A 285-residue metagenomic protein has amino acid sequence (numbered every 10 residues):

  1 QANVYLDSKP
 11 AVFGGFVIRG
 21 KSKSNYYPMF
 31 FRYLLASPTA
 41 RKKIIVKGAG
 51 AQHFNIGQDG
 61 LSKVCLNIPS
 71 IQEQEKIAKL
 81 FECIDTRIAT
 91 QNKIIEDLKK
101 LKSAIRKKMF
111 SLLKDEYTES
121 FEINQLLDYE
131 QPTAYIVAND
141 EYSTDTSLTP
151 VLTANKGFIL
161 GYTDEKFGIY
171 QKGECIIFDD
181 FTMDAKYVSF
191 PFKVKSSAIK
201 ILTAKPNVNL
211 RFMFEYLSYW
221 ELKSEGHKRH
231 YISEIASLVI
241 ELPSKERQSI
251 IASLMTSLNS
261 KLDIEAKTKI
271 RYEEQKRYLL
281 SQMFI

Functional and structural regions predicted by a protein language model:
Q1-A36, T153-S218, I232-A236: A short beta-sheet element
P10-F16, R41, A49-Q72, K193-K200 (+1 more regions): A short glycine-rich beta-alpha junction/loop motif
L35, L127-E130, L217, M283: Hydrophobic aliphatic residues
P38, D59, F121-N124, N155 (+2 more regions): Structural detector for helix-capping/boundary residues
V46, S62-K63, D97, Y219: The feature marks the first
K63, N67, S111-Y135, N139-K156: Non-catalytic DNA-recognition/assembly elements of restriction-modification systems
I68-F121, E241-I285: Amphipathic alpha-helical coiled-coil/heptad-repeat segments
W220-S224: A common structural junction motif
